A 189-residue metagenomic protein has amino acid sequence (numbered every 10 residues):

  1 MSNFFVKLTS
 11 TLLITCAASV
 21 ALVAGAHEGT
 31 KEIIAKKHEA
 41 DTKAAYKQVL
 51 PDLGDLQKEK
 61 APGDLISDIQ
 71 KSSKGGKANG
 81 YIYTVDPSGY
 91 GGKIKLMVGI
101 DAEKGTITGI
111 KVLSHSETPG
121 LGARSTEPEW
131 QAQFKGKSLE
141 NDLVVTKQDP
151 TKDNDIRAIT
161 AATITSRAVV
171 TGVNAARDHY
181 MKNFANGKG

Functional and structural regions predicted by a protein language model:
S2-G189: Flexible, solvent-exposed loop/hinge segments and secondary-structure transition points
